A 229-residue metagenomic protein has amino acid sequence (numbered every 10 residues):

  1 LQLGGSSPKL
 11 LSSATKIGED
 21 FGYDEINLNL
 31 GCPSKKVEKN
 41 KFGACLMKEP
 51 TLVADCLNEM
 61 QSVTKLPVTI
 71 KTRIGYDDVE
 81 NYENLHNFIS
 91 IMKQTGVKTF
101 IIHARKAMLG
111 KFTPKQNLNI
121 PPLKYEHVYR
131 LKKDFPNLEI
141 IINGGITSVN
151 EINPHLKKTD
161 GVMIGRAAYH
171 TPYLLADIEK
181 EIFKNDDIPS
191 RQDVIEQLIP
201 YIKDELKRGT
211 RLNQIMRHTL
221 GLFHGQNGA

Functional and structural regions predicted by a protein language model:
Q2-G4, E25-N29, T69: Short, conserved beta-strand segments within well-ordered enzyme catalytic domains that often line or immediately flank
Q2-Y23, C45-D55, Y82-H86: Glycine-rich anion/phosphate-binding loops
G4, G31, F42-M47, F100: Core AdoMet radical
G5, C32-S34, I74-D78, A104-M108 (+2 more regions): Active-site-proximal loop/turn and secondary-structure-junction residues that shape catalytic pockets, frequently
D24-S34, T95-K106, I164-A168: Non-cysteine beta-strand/loop elements that form the S-adenosyl-L-methionine
K35-L52, Y82-E83, K111-K124, K184-N185: Glycine-rich tight-turn/loop motif centered on a GG-T
T51, D55-N58, V63-K65, Y76-D78 (+3 more regions): Alpha/beta catalytic cores of nucleotide-metabolism and tRNA/nucleoside-modifying enzymes
P67-R73, I101-A104: Short beta-strands and strand-loop turn motifs
